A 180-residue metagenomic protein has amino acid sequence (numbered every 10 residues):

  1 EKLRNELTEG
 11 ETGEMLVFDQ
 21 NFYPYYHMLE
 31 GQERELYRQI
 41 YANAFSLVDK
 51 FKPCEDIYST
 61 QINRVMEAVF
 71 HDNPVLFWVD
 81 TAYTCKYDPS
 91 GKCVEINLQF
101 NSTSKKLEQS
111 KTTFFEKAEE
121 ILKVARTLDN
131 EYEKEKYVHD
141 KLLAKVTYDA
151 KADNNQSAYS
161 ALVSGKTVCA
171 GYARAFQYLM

Functional and structural regions predicted by a protein language model:
E1-D129: N-terminal accessory/pre-domain segments preceding catalytic cores
T8, D19, E30, D153-S164 (+1 more regions): Secondary-structure junction/capping motif
E67, H139-L143, Q177: Generic solvent-exposed, charged/amphipathic alpha-helical segments that serve as macromolecular interface scaffolds
K106-A161: Secondary-structure boundary elements
V138, L162-M180: Cysteine-centered nucleophilic/redox motifs
